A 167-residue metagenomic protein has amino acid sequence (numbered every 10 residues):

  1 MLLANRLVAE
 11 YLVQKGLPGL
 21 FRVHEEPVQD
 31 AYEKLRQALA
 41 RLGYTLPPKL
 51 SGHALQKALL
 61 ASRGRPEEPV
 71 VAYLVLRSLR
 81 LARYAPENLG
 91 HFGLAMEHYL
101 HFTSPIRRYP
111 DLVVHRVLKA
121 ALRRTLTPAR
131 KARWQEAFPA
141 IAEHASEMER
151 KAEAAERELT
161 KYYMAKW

Functional and structural regions predicted by a protein language model:
L2, L7, E25-D30, L39-W167: Structured C-terminal cores of nucleic-acid metabolism proteins
L12, Q37-L39: Hydrophobic alpha-helix position signal
L12-E25, L126-T127: Short, glycine/acidic-rich hinge or "gate" loops at secondary-structure transitions that mediate conformational
Y32-K34: Short acidic, glycine/serine/threonine-rich loops at helix termini
